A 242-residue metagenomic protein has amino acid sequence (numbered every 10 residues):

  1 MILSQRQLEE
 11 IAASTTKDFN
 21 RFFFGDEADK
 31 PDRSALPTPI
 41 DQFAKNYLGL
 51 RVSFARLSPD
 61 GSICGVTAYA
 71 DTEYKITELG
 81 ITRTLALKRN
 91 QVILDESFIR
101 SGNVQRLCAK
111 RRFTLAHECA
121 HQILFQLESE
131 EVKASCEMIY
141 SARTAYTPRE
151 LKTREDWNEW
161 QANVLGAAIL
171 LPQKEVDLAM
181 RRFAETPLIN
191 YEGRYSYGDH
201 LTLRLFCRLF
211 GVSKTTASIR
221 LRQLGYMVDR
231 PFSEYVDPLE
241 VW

Functional and structural regions predicted by a protein language model:
M1-W242: Active-site hotspot residues in diverse enzymes, especially metal/ion-binding acidic/histidine motifs
